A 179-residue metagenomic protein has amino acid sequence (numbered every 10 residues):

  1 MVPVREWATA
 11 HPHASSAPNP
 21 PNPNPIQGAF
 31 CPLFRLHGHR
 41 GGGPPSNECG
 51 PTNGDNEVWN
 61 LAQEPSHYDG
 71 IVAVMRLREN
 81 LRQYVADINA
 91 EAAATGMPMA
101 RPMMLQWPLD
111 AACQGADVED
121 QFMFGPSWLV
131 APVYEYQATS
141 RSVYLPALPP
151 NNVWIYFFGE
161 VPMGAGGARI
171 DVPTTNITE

Functional and structural regions predicted by a protein language model:
M1-E179: Catalytic-domain carbohydrate-binding cleft regions of carbohydrate-active enzymes
